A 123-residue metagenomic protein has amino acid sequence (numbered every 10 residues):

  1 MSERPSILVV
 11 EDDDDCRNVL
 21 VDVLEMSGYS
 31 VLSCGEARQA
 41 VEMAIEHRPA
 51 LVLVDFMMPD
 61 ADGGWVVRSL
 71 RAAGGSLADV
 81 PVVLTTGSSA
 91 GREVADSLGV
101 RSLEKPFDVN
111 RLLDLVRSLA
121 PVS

Functional and structural regions predicted by a protein language model:
R4, R48-A50, G75-P81: His-Asp phosphorelay/catalytic-motif detector in bacterial-type signaling
N18-M26: Charged docking surfaces used in two-component/phosphorelay signaling
G28-G35, M43: Short hydrophobic/Thr-rich beta-strand motif most characteristic of the beta2 strand and flanking loop of CheY-like
D55: Active-site residues of response regulator receiver
P59-D60: The feature encodes the CheY-like receiver
V83-T86: Hydrophobic/aromatic residues positioned on beta-strands within the core alpha/beta folds
F107-S118: C-terminal output helix
